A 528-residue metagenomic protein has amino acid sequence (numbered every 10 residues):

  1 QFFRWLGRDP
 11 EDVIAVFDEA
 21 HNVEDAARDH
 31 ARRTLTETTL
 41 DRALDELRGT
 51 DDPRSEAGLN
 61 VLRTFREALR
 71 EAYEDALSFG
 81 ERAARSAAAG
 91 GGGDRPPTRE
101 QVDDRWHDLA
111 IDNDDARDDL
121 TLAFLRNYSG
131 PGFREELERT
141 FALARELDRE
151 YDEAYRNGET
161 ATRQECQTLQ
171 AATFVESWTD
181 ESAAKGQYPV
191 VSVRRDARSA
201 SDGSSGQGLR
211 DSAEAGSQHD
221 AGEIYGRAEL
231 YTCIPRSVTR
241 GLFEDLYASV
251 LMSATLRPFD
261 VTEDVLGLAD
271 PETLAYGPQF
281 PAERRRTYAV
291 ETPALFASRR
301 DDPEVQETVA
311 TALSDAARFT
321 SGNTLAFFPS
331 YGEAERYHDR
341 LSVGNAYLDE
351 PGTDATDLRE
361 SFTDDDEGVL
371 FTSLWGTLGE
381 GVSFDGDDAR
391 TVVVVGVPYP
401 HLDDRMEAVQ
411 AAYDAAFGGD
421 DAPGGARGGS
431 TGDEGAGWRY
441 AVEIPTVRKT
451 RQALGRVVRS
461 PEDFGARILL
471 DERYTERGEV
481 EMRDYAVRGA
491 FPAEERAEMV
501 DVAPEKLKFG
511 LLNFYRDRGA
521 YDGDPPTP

Functional and structural regions predicted by a protein language model:
Q1, P329-G332, A346-E360, T372-T377: Conserved helicase motor
F2-I14, E19-T324, P329-L341: Conserved coupling segment at the C-terminus of the helicase ATP-binding
H21, P278-F280, P351-T353, G396-P400: Short, acidic/turn-prone active-site loops that include or flank metal/cofactor- and phosphate-binding residues
V23-A26, P258-E263, E335-R336, E380-S383 (+2 more regions): Switch/connector loops and helix/strand junctions flanking conserved nucleotide-binding motifs in nucleotide-processing
D25, A282-T287, D354-E360, H401-A408 (+1 more regions): Short, charged, surface-exposed secondary-structure boundary motifs
D264-L268, L341-V343, D385-A389, V409-Q410 (+1 more regions): Short, solvent-exposed amphipathic alpha-helical segments in soluble enzyme and RNA/protein-processing domains
E291-D301, L358-T475: Conserved RecA-like P-loop NTPase helicase motor core
E472-P528: N-terminal targeting/trafficking signals and adjacent low-complexity tails
